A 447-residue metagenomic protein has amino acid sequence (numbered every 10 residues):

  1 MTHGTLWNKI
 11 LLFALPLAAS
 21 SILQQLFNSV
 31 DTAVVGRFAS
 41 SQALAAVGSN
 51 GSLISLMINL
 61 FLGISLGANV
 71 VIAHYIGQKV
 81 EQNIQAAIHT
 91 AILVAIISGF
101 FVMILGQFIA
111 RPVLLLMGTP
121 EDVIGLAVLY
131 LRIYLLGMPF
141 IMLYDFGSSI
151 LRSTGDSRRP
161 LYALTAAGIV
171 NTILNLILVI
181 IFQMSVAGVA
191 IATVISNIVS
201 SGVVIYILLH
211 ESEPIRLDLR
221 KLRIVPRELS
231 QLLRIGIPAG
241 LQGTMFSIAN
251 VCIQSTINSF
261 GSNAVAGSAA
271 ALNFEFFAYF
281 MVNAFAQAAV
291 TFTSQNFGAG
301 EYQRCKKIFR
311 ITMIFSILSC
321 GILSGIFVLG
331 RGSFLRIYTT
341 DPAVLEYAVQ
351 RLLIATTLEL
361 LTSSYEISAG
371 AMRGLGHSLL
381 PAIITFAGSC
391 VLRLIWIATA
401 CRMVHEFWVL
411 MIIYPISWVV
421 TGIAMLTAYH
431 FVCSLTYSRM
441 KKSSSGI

Functional and structural regions predicted by a protein language model:
M1-A14, I72-G137, V170, I181-I237 (+2 more regions): Short alpha-helical transmembrane segments in multi-pass integral membrane proteins
H3, W7-L26, V30, L53-L60 (+8 more regions): Residue-level signal for short hydrophobic patches within transmembrane helices of multi-pass membrane transporters
L12-D31, I133, Y144, A167 (+5 more regions): Transmembrane helical elements of multi-pass membrane transporters/channels
L26-A45, L114-E121, I177-V186, T244-F277 (+3 more regions): Helix-terminus/linker motif at the lipid-water interface of multi-pass membrane proteins
T32, S41-L44, E81, A110 (+6 more regions): Membrane-helix interface/capping residues of multi-pass secondary transporters
A39-S52, A127, L131, A190 (+3 more regions): Small-residue hotspots at the loop-to-helix junctions and early N-terminal turns of transmembrane alpha-helices
L44-I104, I141-P160, Q254, G267-G325 (+2 more regions): Small-residue-rich hydrophobic transmembrane alpha-helices
S65, Y134-R152, P160-N171, V189-V204 (+4 more regions): Short runs within selected transmembrane alpha-helices of multi-pass transporters and secretion channels
